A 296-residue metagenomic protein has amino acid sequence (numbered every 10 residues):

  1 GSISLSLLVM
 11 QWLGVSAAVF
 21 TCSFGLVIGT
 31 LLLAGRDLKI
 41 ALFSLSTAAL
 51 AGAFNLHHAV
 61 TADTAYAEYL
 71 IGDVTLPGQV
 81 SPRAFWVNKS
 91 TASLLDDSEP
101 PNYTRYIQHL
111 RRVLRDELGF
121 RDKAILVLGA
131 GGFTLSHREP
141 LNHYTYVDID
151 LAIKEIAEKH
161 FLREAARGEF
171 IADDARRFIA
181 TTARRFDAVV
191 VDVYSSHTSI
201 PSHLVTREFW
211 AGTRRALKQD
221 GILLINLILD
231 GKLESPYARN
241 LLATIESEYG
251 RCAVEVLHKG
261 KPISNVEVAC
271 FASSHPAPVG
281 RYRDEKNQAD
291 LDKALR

Functional and structural regions predicted by a protein language model:
G1-S6: Glycine/proline-centered helix-kink
V19-A48: Symmetry-related core transmembrane helices of the 12-TM Major Facilitator Superfamily/SLC fold
L45-V147, L151-L162, Y237, L241 (+1 more regions): Class I S-adenosylmethionine
L70, P262-R296: SAM/dcSAM-binding transferase cores
E164-A175: Conserved SAM-binding strand-loop segment of SAM-dependent methyltransferases
A180-V193: A short acidic, Gly/Pro-enriched loop at the edge of an enzyme's catalytic core that lines a small-molecule cofactor
V205-Q219: A short glycine-rich, Lys/Arg-flanked "PGG" loop and its adjoining helix->strand segment in the class I
D220-L227: Conserved beta-strand signature within the Rossmann-like core of class I S-adenosyl-L-methionine
